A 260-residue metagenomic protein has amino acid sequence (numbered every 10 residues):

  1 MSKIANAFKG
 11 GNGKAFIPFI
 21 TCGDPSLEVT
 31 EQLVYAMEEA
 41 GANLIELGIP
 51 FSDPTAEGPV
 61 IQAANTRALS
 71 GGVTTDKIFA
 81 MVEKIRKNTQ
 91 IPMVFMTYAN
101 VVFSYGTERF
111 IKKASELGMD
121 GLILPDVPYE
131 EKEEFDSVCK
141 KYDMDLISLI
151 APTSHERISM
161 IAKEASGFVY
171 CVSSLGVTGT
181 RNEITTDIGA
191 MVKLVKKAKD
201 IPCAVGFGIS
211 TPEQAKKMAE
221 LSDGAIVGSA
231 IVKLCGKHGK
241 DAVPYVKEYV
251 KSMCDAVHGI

Functional and structural regions predicted by a protein language model:
M1-F19, V82-K87: N-terminal amphipathic alpha-helix/helix-capping segment at the start of soluble metabolic enzymes
G11-I17, N88-Y98, C139-L149, K196-F207 (+1 more regions): Short beta-strand/loop segments at the ligand-binding rim of alpha/beta enzyme cores
L27-M37, T153-K163, V205, I209-A225: Catalytic cores of alpha/beta
N43-D53, M119-I123, P128-E131, V169 (+3 more regions): Glycine-rich phosphate-binding active-site loops on the catalytic face of alpha/beta enzymes
I49, Q62-L124, V257: Active-site beta->alpha loop and helix N-cap motifs at the rims of alpha/beta catalytic domains
A63, G71, I158-K197, L234-G236: Glycine/Thr-rich beta-alpha phosphate-binding loop at enzyme active sites
S70-V73, G118-E131, D145-T153, S159 (+1 more regions): Catalytic beta/alpha-barrel core
I78, K193-I201, S210-K216, E220-I260: Alpha/beta catalytic cores of nucleotide-metabolism and tRNA/nucleoside-modifying enzymes
